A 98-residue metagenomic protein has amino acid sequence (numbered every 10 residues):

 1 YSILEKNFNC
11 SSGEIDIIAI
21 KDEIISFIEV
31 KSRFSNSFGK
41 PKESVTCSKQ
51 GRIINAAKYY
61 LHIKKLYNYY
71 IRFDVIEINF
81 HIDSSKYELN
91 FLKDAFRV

Functional and structural regions predicted by a protein language model:
Y1-S11: A short acidic/basic microdomain associated with nuclease active sites
I3, N55, L66: Surface-exposed interaction regions that form or flank ligand-binding interfaces
N7, I18, K31-R33, I76-N79 (+1 more regions): Anionic group-transfer/hydrolysis microenvironments
S11, D22-I24, D83: Short strand-connecting beta-turns/loops that link adjacent beta-strands
S12, I25-F27, Y70, L89: Structural motif
I15-S37, I53: Conserved catalytic cores of phosphodiester-cleaving nucleases, focusing on short active-site segments
R33-I63: Mg2+/Mn2+-dependent nuclease catalytic core
I63-V98: Domain-level recognition of nuclease-like catalytic cores that cleave nucleotide substrates
